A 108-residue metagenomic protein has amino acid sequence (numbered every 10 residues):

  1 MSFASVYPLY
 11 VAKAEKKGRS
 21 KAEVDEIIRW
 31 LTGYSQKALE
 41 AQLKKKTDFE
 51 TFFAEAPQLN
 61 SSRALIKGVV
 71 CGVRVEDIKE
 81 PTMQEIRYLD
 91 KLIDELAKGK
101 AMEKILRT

Functional and structural regions predicted by a protein language model:
M1-T108: A charge-rich, low-complexity, intrinsically flexible signal that marks solvent-exposed coils, linkers, repeats
